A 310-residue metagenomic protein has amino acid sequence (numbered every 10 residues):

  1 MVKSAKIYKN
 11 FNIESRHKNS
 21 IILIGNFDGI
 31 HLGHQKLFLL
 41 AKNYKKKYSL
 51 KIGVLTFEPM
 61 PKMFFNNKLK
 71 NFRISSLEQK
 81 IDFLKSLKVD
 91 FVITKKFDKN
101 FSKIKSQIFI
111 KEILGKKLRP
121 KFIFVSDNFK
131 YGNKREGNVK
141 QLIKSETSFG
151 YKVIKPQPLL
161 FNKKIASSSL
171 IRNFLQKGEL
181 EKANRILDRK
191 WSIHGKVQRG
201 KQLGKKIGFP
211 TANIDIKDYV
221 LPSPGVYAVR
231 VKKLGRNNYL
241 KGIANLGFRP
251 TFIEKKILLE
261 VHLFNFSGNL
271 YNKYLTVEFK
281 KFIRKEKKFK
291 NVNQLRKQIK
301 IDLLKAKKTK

Functional and structural regions predicted by a protein language model:
V2-N12, I93: Short acidic-hydrophobic, aromatic-tinged amphipathic segments that line or gate anion-handling sites
F11-F72, S76: N-terminal catalytic cores of NTP/NDP-binding nucleotidyl/phosphoryl-transfer enzymes
H31, L84, I123, A183 (+2 more regions): Residue-level signal for inorganic ion chemistry
K51-K117: Active-site-proximal cofactor/substrate-binding loop regions of enzyme domains
K103-P210, K290-Q294: Classical nucleotidyltransferase
R199-K310: Phosphate/ribose-recognition catalytic cores of enzymes acting on nucleotide-derived substrates
